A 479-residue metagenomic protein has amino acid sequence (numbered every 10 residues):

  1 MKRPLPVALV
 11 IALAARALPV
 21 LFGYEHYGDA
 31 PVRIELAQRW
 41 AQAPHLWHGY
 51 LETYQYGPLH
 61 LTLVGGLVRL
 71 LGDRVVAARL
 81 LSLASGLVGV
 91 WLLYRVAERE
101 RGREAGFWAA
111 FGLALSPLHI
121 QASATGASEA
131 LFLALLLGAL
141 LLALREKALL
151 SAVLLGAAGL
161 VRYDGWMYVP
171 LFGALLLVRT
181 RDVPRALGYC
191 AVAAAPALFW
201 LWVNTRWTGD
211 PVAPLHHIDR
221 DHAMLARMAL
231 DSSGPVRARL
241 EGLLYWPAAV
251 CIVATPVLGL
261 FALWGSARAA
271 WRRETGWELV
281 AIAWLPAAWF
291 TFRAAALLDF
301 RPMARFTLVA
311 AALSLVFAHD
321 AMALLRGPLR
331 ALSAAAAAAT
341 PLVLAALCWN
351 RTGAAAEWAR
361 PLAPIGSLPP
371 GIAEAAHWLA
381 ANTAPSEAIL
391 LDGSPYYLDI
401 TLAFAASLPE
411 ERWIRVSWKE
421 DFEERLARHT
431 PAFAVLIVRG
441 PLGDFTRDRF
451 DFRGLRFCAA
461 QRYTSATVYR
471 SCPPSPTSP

Functional and structural regions predicted by a protein language model:
L5-L13, V153, P170, C190-A194 (+4 more regions): Signature aromatic-anchored transmembrane alpha helix within multi-pass, membrane-resident enzymes that catalyze glycan
V7-L13, L113, C190, A194 (+3 more regions): Transmembrane alpha-helix segments characteristic of polytopic inner-membrane glycan-assembly/cell-envelope
V10, W91, L177, L244-A287 (+1 more regions): Hydrophobic, aromatic-rich transmembrane alpha-helices and their immediate juxtamembrane boundary segments
A15, R185-F261, A287-F290, L344-N350: Membrane-lumen/periplasm interface segments of specific transmembrane helices in polyprenyl phosphate-linked
H26-Y27, L118-E129: Short acidic/glycine- and proline-prone juxtamembrane loop motifs at membrane-interface regions of multi-pass membrane
R145-A148, Y168-A197, L201-W202, A267-R273: Perimembrane helix-loop-helix junctions
A339-Y397, P476: Membrane-embedded, lumen/periplasm-facing catalytic core of multi-pass transferases that use lipid-linked donors
P369, A373, H377-V416, A434-R439 (+1 more regions): Short periplasmic/luminal acceptor-recognition loop of GT-C membrane glycosyltransferases, typified by
